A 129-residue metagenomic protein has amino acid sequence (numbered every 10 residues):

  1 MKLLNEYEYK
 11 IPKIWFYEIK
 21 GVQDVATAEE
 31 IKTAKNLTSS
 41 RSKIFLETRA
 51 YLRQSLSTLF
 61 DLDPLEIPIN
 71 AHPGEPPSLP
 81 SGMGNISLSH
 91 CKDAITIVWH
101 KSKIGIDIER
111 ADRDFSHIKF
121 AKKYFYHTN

Functional and structural regions predicted by a protein language model:
M1-N129: Core catalytic alpha/beta fold that binds nucleotide/phospho-ligands
